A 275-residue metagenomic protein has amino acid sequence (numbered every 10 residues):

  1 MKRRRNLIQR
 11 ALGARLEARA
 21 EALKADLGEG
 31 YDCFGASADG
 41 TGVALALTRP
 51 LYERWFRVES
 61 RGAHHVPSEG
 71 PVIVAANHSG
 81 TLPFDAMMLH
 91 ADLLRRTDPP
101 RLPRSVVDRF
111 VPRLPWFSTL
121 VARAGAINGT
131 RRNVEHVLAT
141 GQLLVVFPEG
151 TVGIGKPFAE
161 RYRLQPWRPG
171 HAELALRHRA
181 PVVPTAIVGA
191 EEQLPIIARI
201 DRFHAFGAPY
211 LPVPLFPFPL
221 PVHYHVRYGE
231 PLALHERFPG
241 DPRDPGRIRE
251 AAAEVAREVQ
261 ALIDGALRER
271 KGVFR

Functional and structural regions predicted by a protein language model:
M1-R132, I200, R257, D264 (+1 more regions): Membrane-anchoring hydrophobic helices of lipid-metabolizing enzymes
K2-G40, H136-R275: Non-catalytic C-terminal accessory region of glycerolipid acyltransferases and related lyso-lipid remodeling enzymes
